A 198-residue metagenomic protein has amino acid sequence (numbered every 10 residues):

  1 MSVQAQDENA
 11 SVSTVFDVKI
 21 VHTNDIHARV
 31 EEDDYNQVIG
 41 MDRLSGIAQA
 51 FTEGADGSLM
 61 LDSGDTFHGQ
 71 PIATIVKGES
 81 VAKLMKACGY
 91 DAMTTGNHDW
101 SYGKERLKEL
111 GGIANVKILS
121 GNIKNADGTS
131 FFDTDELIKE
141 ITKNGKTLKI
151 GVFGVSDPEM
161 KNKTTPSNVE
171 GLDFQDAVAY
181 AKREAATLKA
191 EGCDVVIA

Functional and structural regions predicted by a protein language model:
V3-A198: Acidic, metal/ion-coordinating pockets
